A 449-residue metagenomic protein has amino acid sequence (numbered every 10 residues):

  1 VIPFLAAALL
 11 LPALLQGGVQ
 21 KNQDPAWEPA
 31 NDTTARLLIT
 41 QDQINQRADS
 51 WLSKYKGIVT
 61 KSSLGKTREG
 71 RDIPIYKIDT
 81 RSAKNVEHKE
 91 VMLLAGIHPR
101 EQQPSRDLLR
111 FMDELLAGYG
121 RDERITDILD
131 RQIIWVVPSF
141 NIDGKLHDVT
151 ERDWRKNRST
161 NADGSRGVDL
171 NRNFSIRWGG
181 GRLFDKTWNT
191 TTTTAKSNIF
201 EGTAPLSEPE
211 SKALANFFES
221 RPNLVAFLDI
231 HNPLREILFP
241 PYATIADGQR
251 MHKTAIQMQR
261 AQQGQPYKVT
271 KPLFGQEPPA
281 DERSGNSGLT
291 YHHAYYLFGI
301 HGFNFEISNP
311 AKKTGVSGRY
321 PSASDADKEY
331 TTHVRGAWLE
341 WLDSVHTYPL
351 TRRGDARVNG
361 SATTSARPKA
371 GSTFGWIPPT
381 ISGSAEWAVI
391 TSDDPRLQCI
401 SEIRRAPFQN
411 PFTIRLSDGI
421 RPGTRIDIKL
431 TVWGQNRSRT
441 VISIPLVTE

Functional and structural regions predicted by a protein language model:
L10, G17-D72: Short glycine- and acidic-rich boundary segments immediately preceding or forming the N-terminal edge of structured
G57-V59, R71-I73, H88-E90, D130-W135 (+2 more regions): Loop/turn elements at helix/coil->beta-strand transitions in domains of secreted/extracellular proteins
P104-D148: Short helix-loop-beta-strand segments that form the rim/entrance of peptidase-like active sites
R155-N359, T391: Metallocarboxypeptidase
R357-S372: Short beta-strand elements of extracellular/lumenal beta-sandwich folds
P368-W387, D394-P395: Short acidic, flexible loop segments centered on an aromatic residue
A388-I420: Intrinsically disordered, low-complexity Pro/Gly/Ser/Thr-rich segments with frequent PxxP/GP/PP motifs and embedded
R415-T448: Terminal connector regions
